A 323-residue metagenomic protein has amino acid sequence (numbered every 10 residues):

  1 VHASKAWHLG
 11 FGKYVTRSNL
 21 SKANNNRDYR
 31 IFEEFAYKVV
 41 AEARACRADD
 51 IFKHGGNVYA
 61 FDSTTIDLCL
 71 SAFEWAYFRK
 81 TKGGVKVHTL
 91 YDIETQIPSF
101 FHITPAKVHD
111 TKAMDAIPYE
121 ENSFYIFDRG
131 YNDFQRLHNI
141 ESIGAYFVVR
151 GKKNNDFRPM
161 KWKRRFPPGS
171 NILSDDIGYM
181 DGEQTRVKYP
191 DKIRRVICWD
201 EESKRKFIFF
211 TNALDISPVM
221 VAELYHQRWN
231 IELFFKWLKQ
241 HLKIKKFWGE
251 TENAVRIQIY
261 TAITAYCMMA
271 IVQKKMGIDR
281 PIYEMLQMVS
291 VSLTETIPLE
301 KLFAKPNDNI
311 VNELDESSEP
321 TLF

Functional and structural regions predicted by a protein language model:
V1-G10: DNA-recognition alpha helix
G10-R27: Major-groove recognition helix of helix-turn-helix-like DNA-binding domains
N24-R27, I31-K38, D50-S71, A76-F323: Single, function-defining residue in the core of a domain
V39-R47: Primarily marks folded extracellular/lumenal domains of secretory and cell-surface proteins
